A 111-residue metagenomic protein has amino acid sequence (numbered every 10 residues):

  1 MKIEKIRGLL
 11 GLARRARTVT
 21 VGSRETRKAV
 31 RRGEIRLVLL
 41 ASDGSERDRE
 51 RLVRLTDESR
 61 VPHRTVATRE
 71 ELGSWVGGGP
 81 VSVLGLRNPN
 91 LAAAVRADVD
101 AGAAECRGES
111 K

Functional and structural regions predicted by a protein language model:
K2-L40: N-terminal first-folded block
R17, R36-L37, P62-R64, V81-L84: Structural motif
R24, D43-G44, T68-E71, P89: Short, ordered loop/turn segments at secondary-structure junctions
V30, R49-E50, W75, V95: Short glycine-/acidic-enriched loop or helix-start segments at secondary-structure transitions that form or flank
R31-V53, V61-P62: N-terminal positively charged helical leader segments and presequences
V53-V81: Mid-chain, well-packed structural core segment of small domains
G73-K111: C-terminal structural segments of small proteins and small subunits
